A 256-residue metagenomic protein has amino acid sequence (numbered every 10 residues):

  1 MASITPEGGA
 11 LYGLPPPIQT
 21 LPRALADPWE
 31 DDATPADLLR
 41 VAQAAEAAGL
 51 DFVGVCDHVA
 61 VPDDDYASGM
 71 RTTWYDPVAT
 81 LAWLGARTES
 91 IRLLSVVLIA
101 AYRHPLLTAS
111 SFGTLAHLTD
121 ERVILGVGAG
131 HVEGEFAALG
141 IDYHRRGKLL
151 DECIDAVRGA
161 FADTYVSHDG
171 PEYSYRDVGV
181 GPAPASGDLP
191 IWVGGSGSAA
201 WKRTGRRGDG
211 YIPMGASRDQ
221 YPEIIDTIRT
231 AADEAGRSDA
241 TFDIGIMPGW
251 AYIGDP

Functional and structural regions predicted by a protein language model:
M1-R87, L189: N-terminal beta1-alpha1-beta2 module of alpha/beta enzyme domains
A2-G8, D63-A67, A82, S95 (+3 more regions): Internal, glycine-rich beta/alpha segment that forms the wall or movable "lid" of small-molecule/cofactor binding
G13, G54, G126, I212-P213: Conserved beta-strand positions in the central sheet of alpha/beta enzyme cores
I18-A36, V96-L106, A185-S196, M247-P256: Active-site mouth loops of central-metabolism enzymes
P28-P35, M70, W74, Y143-L150 (+2 more regions): Flexible, glycine- and charge-enriched loops at secondary-structure boundaries
P62, R71-T73, A100-L106, G215-E223 (+1 more regions): Acidic-and-aromatic substrate-binding clefts and catalytic sites of carbohydrate-active enzymes
R87-S90, T119, G205-I212: Glycine-enriched alpha-helix->loop->beta-strand junction motifs that scaffold or abut catalytic
